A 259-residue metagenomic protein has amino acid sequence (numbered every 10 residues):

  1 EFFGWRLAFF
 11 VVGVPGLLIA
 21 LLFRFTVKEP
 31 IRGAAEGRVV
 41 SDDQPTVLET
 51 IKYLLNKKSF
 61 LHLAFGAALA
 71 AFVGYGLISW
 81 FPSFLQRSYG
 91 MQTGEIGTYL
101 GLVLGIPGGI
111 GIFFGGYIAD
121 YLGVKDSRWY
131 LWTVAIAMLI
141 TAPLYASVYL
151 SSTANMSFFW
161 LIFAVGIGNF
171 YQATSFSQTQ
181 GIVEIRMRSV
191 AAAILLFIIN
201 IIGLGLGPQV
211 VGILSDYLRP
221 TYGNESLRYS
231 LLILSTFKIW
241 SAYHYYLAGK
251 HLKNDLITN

Functional and structural regions predicted by a protein language model:
E1-E29: Helix-loop-helix hairpin linking two adjacent transmembrane segments in secondary transporters
A20-T26, A142-L150, L231-N259: Multi-pass alpha-helical transporter architecture, strongest for 12-TM Major Facilitator/SLC carriers used
P30-A64, S88-M91: Juxtamembrane intracellular "pre-TM" segments in multi-pass secondary transporters
L55-G115, I167-F176, G203-G212: Extracytoplasmic gate region of multi-pass secondary transporters
T93-G97, I185-L195: Loop-to-transmembrane helix entry/capping segments in MFS-fold secondary transporters and related SLC/MFSD carriers
G111-S127, S215-D216: Helix-to-loop junctions at the C-terminal end of transmembrane segments in multipass secondary transporters
G123-K125, T179-R188: Paired intracellular helix-loop junctions of major facilitator superfamily
K125-S175: C-terminal transmembrane helical hairpin of 12-TM major facilitator-type secondary transporters
